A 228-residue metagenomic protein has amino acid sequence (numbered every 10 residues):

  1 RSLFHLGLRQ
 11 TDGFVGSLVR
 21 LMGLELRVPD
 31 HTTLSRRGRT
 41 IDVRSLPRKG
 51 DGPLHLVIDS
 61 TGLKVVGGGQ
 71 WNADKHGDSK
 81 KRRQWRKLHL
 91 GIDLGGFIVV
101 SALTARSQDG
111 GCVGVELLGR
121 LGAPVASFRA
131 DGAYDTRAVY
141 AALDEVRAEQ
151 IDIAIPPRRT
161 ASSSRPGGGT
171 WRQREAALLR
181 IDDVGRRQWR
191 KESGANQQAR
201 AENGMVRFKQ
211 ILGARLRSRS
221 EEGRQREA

Functional and structural regions predicted by a protein language model:
R1-R9, G13, S17, L24-Q150 (+3 more regions): Polybasic low-complexity intrinsically disordered regions
I41, W171-L178, G223-A228: Charged, low-complexity, helix-prone segments enriched in Lys/Glu/Asp/Gln
K75, V184-Q197, K209-E227: Short, solvent-exposed helix-loop connector elements
R120-P124, I181, R215: Low-complexity, intrinsically disordered/propeptide-like segments
G132-R207: Helix-centered, glycine/charged polyanion-binding patches within enzymatic domains that contact phosphate-containing
